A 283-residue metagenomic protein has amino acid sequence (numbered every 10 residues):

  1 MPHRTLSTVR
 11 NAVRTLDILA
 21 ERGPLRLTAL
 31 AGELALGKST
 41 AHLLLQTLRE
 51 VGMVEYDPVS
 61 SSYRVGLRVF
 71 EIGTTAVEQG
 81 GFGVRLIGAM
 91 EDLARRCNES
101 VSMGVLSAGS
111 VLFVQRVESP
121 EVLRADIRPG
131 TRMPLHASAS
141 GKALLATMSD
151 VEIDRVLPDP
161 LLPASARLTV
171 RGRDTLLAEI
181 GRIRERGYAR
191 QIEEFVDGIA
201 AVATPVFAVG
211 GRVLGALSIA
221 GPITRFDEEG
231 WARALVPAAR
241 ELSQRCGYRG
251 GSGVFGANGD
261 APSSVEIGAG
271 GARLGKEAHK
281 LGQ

Functional and structural regions predicted by a protein language model:
M1-Q79, G83-V84, E91, S243-Y248: N-terminal helix-turn-helix
T5-V9, S62, G66, Q79 (+8 more regions): Short, structured helix-loop boundary elements
A20, L145, S149, V236-G247: Short amphipathic alpha-helical signal-transduction/dimerization elements
V54, M103-G104, V206: A structural signal for short hydrophobic beta-strand segments in well-ordered beta-sheet cores
V59-P160: Amphipathic alpha-helical effector-binding/dimerization core of metabolite-sensing transcriptional regulators
V122-F195, A278, G282: Short, solvent-exposed recognition segments
G172-R245: Extended hydrophobic
G251-Q283: Signal-transducing coiled-coil/dimerization helices and immediately adjacent hinge/linker segments that couple sensory
